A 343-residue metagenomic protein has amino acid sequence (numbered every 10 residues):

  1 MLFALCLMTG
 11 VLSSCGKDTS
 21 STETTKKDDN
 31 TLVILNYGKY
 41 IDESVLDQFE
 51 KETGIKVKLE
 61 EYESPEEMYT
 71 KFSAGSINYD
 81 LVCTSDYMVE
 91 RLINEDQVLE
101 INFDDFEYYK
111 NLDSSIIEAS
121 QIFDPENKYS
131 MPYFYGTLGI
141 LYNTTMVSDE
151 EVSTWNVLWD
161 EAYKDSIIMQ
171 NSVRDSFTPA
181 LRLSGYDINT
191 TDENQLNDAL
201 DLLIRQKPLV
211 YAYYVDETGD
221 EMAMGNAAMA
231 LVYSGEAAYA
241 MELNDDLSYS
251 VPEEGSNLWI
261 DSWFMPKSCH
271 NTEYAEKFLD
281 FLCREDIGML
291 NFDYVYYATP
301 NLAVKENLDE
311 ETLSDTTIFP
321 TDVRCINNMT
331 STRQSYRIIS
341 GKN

Functional and structural regions predicted by a protein language model:
G10-S14: C-terminal motif of bacterial Sec signal peptides marking the signal peptidase cleavage site
G16-D18: Bacterial signal peptide processing site
E23-R91: Early extracytoplasmic/lumenal segment of secretory-pathway proteins
Y40, N78-Y79, C83-N226: Extracytoplasmic ligand-binding site segments that recognize negatively charged/polar headgroups
M88-R91, A223, M229-D246: A ligand-binding cleft/hinge motif common to bilobed small-molecule-binding domains
G139-M146, R182-L183, W259-N271, F281-L282 (+1 more regions): A bilobed periplasmic-binding-protein/Venus flytrap-type ligand-binding module shared by bacterial periplasmic
L196-R205, Y211, L243-K267: Periplasmic-binding protein-like
P266-I326: Mature extracytoplasmic/periplasmic domains
